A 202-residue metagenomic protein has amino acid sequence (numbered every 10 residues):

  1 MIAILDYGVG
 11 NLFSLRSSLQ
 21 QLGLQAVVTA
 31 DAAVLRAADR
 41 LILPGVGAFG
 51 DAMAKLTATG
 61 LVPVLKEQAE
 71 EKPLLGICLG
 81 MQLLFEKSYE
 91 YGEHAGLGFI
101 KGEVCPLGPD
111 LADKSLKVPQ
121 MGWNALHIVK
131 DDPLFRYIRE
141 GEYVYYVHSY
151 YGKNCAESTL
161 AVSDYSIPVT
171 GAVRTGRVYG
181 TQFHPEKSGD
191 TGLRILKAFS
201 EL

Functional and structural regions predicted by a protein language model:
I2-L24, F183-K187: N-terminal beta1-alpha1 ligand-phosphate binding loop
A38: An anion/phosphate-binding loop that grips the pyrophosphate of nucleotide cofactors and donors
I42-P44: Structural motif
G47-Q120: Cysteine-nucleophile active-site neighborhood
K87-I167: Pocket-forming structural segment of enzyme catalytic cores
G141, R174-V178: Beta-strand-turn-beta hairpins that frame and shape the catalytic cleft of phosphate-ester-processing enzymes
I167-R174: Short, surface-exposed beta-strand/loop micro-motifs that present aromatic residues
T181-L202: Acyltransferase
